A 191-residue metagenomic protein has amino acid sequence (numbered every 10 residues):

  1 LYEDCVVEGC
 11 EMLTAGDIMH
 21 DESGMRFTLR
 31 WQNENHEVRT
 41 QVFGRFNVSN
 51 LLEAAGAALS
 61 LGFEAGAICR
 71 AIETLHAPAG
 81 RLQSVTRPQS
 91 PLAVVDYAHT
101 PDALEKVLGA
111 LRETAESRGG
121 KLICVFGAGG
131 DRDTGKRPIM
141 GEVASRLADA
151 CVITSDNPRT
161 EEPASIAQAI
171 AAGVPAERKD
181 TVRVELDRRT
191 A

Functional and structural regions predicted by a protein language model:
L1-V6: N-terminal beta-hairpin/loop module of FHA
G9-E11, T86: Glycine/charge-rich, flexible interdomain linkers and switch-proximal surface loops that mediate coupling
M12, A93-V95, V182-V184: Conserved beta-strand scaffold positions in the cores of enzyme catalytic domains, especially in NTP/NDP-utilizing
E22-S23, W31-A150, A172, A176: Nucleotide phosphate-binding/pyrophosphate-handling subdomain across enzymes that bind or process nucleotide phosphates
G141-A191: C-terminal helical cap/extension that packs against the catalytic core of soluble nucleotide-cofactor enzymes
